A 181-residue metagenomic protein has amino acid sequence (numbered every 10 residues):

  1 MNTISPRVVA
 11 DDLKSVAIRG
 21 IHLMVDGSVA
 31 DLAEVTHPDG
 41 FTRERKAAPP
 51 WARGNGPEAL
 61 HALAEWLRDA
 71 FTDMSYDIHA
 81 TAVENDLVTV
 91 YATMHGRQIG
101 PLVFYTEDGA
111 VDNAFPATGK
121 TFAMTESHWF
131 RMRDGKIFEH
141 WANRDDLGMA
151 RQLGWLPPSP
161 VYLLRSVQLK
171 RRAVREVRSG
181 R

Functional and structural regions predicted by a protein language model:
M1-R181: C-terminal and inter-domain tail/linker signature
